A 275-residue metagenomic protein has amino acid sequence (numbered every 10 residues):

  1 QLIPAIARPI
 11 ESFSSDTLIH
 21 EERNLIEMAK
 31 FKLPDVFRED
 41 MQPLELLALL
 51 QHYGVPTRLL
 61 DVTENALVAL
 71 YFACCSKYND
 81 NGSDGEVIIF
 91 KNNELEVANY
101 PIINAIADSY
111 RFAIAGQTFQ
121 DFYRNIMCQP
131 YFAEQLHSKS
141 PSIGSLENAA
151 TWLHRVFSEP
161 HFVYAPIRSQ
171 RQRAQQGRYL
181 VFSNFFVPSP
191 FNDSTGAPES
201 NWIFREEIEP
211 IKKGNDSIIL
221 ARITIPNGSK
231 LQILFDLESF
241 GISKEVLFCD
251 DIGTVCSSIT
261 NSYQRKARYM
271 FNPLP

Functional and structural regions predicted by a protein language model:
Q1-P275: Catalytic-core elements of nucleic-acid end-processing and repair enzymes
